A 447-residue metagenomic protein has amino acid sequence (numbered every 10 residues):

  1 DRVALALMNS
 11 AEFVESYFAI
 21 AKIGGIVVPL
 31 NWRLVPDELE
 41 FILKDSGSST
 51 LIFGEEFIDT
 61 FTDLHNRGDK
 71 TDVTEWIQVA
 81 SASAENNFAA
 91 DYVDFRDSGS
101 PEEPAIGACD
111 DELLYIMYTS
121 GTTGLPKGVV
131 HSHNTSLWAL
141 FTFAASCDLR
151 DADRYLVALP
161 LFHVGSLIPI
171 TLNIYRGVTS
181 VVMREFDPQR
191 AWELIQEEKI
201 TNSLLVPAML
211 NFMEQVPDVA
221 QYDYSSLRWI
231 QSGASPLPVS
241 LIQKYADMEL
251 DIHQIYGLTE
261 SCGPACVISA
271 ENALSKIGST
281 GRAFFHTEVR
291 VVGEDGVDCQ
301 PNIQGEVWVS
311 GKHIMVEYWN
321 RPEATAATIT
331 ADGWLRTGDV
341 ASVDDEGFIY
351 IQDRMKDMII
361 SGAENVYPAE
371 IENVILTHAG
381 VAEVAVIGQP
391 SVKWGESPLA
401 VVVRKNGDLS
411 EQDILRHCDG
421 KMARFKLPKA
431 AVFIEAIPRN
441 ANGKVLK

Functional and structural regions predicted by a protein language model:
R2, M8-V28, W32-P36, K44-T50 (+3 more regions): A short helix-loop-beta submotif of the ANL/AMP-binding
E15, K22-D94, K405-G407, V432: Structural core segment of the AMP-binding/adenylate-forming
L34, L51-F53, S203, D295-D298 (+6 more regions): AMP-binding/adenylate-forming catalytic core of the ANL superfamily
Q78, D97-Y118, L125, D148-R154 (+1 more regions): Conserved pre-ATP/AMP-binding loop-to-beta segment of ANL
L114-W138: Conserved AMP-binding A3 loop
L137-R154, F162-N202, Q215-V216: Conserved AMP-binding/adenylation subdomain of ANL enzymes
Y175, I200-L205, E214-S275, E288 (+1 more regions): Gly/Ser/Thr-rich phosphate-binding loop
R290, P301-M315, W334, V340-A341: AMP-binding/adenylate-forming core of the ANL superfamily
